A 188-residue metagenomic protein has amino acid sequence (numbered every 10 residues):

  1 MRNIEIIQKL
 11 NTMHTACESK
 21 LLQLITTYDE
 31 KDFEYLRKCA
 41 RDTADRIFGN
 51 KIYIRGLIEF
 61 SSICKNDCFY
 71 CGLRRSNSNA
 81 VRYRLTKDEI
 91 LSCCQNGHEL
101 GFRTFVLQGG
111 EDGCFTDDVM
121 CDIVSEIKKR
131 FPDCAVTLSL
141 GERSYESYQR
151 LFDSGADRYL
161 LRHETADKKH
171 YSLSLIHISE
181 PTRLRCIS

Functional and structural regions predicted by a protein language model:
M1-N66: Flexible, acidic/Gly-rich N-terminal and inter-domain linker regions that tether and position cofactor-handling modules
T15, T137, T182: Ser/Thr-centric signal marking residues that sit in or immediately flank functional binding/regulatory motifs
K20, R75-S174, S179: Conserved Radical SAM active-site core
I54, F60-N79, K169-S172: N-terminal small/glycine-rich loop or linker at the start of catalytic domains across soluble metabolic enzymes
R55, Q108-G109, R185: Short glycine-rich loop/turn motifs that provide flexible caps or phosphate-binding loops at active sites
I176-S188: Single conserved hydrophobic/aromatic residue that forms the stacking wall/gate of nucleotide- or nucleobase-binding
